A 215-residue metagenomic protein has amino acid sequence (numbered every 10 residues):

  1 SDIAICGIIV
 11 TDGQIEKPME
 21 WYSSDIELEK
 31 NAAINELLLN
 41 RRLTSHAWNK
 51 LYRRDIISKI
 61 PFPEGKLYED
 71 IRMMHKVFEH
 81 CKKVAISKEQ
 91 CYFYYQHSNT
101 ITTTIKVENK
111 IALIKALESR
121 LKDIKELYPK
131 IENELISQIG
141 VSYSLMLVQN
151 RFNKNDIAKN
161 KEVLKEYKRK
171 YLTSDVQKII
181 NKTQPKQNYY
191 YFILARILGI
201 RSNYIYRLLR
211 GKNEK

Functional and structural regions predicted by a protein language model:
S1-A85, Y95-E108: Donor-binding/catalytic cores of nucleotide-activated saccharide and glycerol-phosphate transferases/polymerases
W48, K66, C81, S87 (+6 more regions): Gram-positive cell-envelope targeting signals
C81, I124, M146-R151, K212: Generic structural signal for hydrophobic core residues of well-folded globular domains
Q90-H97, T104-I131, Q149-D175: Catalytic core of nucleotide-sugar-dependent glycosyltransferases
K130-L135, I179-I180: Short, surface-exposed acidic
E134-Q149: Amphipathic alpha-helical repeat scaffolds of TPR domains
N153-K215: Membrane-interface aromatic/basic loop that binds lipid-linked glycans or pyrophosphate carriers, typified by
